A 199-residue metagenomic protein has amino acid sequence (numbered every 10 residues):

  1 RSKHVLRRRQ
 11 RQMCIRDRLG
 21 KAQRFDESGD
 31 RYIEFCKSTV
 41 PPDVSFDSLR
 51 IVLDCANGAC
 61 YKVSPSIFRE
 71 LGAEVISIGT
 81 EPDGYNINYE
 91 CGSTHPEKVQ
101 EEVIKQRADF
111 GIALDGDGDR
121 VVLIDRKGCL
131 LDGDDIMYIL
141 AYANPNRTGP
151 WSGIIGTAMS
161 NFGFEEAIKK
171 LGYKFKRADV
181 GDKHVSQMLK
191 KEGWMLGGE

Functional and structural regions predicted by a protein language model:
R1-H4: Short, exposed "boundary/linker" segments that immediately precede the start of a downstream structural module
R8-Q12, R16-E34, R126-G198: Proline/glycine-rich low-complexity loops and linkers
R8-Q12, R16-I104: Gly/Ser/Thr-enriched, mixed-charge loops and adjacent short helices that form phosphate/oxyanion-binding elements
N57, G116-R120, G128: Short, glycine/acidic-enriched loop or turn micro-motifs at the edges of active sites
Q106-F110: Accessory "access/gating" subregions that flank catalytic or transport cores
